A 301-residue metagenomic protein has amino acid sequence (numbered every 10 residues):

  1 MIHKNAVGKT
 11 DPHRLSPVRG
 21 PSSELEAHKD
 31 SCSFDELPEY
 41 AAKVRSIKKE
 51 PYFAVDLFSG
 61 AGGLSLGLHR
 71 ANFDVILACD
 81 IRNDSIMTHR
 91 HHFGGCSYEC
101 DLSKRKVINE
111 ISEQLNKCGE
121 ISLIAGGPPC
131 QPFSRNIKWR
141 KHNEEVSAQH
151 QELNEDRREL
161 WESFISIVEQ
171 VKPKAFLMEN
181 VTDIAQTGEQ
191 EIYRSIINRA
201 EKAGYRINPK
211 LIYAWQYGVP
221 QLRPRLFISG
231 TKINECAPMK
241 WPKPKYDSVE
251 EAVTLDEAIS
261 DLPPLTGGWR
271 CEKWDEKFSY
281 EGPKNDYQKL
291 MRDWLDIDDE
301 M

Functional and structural regions predicted by a protein language model:
M1-V55, S59-F73, R199, R225-M301: S-adenosyl-L-methionine-dependent DNA methyltransferase catalytic core
E24, H28-E36, Y40-K172, T182-Q186 (+1 more regions): Core alpha/beta nucleotide-donor-binding catalytic domains of modification enzymes
E99, T182, Y205-Q216: Conserved S-adenosyl-L-methionine
P128, N180, P209-L211, D247-E250: A cross-domain feature marking catalytic cores of carbohydrate-active enzymes and several ubiquitous metabolic/repair
K174-M178: Conserved beta-strand signature within the Rossmann-like core of class I S-adenosyl-L-methionine
T187-G188, Q216-V219: Flexible, glycine-rich beta-alpha linker
I192-I207: Conserved Class I S-adenosyl-L-methionine
Q221-R223: Short, solvent-exposed loop/turn segments at the edges of secondary structure
